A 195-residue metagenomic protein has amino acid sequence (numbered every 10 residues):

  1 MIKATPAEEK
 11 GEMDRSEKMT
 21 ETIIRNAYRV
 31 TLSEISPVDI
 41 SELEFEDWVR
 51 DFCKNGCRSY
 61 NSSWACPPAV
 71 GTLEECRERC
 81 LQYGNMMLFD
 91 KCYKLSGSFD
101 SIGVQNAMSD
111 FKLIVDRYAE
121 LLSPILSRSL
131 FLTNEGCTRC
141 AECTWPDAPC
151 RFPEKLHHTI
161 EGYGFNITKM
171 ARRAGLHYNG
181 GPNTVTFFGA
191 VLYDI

Functional and structural regions predicted by a protein language model:
K3-A4, S33-S62, P67-I195: Catalytic cores of enzyme domains
E12-V38: TRNA-binding/sensing appendages of the translation machinery
